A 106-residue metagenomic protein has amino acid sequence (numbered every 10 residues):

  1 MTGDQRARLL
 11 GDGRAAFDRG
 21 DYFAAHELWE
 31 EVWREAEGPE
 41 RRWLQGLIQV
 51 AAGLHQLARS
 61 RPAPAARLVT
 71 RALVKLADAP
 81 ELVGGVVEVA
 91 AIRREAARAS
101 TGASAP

Functional and structural regions predicted by a protein language model:
R6, P39, L44-L47: Start-of-helix signal in alpha-solenoid helical-repeat scaffolds, especially tetratricopeptide repeats
A7-A24: Alpha-helical segment of the N-proximal tetratricopeptide repeat
D12, Q45, V50-A52: Structural register within alpha-helical repeat arrays
W33-E37: Solenoid-like repeat scaffolds
P39-R42, K75-V89: Boundary/linker segments of alpha-helical solenoid repeat arrays
L47-V50, E81-A103: TPR/TPR-like alpha-solenoid helical repeat scaffolds
L57-P80: TPR/TPR-like (Sel1-like) alpha-helical repeat modules
